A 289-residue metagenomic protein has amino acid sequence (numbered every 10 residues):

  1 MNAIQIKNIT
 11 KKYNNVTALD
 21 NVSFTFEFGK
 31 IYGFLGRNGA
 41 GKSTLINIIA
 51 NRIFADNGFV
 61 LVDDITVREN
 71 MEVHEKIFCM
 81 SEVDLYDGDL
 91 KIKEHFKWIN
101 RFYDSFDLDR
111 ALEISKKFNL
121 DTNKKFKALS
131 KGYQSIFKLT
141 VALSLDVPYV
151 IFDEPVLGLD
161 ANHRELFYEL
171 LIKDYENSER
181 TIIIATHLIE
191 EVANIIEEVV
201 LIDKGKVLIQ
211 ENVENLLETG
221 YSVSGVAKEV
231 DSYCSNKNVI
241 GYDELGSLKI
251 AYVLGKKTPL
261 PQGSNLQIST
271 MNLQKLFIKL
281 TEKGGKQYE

Functional and structural regions predicted by a protein language model:
G36-G41: Walker A (P-loop) phosphate-binding loop of ABC-type ATPase nucleotide-binding domains
A50: Helix-to-loop junction immediately C-terminal to a conserved catalytic motif
G58-V73: Conserved ABC transporter NBD signature motif
S81-K138: ABC-family P-loop ATPase nucleotide-binding domains
V150-E154, L159: Catalytic Walker B motif of ABC-type/P-loop ATPase nucleotide-binding domains
F167-I183, H187-V253: ABC transporter nucleotide-binding domain
G241-E289: C-terminal coupling/interaction segments
